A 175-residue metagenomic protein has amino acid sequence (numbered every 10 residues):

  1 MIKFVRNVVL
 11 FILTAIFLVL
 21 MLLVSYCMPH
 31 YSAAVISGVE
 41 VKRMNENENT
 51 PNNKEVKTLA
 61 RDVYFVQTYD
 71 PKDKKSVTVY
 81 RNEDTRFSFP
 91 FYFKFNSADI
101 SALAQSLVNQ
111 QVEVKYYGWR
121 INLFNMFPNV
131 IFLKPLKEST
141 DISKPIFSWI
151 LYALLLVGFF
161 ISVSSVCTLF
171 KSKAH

Functional and structural regions predicted by a protein language model:
M1-V39, W149-L154, G158-K171: Hydrophobic secretory-pathway targeting helix
M21-S76: Structural detector for short beta-strands of small beta-barrel domains
L59-D99: Extracytoplasmic/periplasmic/luminal assembly and interaction segments in envelope/secretory/respiratory proteins
D70, E83-D84, Y116-G118, K137: A mature extracytoplasmic/lumenal domain signature
Y92-V114: Short nucleic-acid-contacting surface segments enriched for D/E, G, S/T with interspersed K/R
G118-L151: Short, aromatic-rich amphipathic segments at membrane interfaces that lie adjacent to a transmembrane helix or signal
K173-H175: Low-complexity, intrinsically disordered extramembrane tails and loops of integral membrane proteins
